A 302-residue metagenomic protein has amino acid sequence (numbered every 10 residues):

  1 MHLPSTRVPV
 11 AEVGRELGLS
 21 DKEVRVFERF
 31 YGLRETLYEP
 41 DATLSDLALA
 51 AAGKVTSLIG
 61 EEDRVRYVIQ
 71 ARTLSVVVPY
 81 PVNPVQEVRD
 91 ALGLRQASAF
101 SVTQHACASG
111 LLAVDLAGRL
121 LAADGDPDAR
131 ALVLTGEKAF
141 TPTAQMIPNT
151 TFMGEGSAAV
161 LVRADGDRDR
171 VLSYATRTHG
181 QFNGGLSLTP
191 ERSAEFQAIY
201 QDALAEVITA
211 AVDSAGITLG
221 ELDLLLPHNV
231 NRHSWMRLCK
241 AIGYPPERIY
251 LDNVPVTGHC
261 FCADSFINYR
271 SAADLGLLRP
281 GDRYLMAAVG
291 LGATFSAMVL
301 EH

Functional and structural regions predicted by a protein language model:
M1-D41, Q145-D202, E206-T209, V289 (+1 more regions): Condensing-enzyme catalytic core mediating Claisen C-C bond formation in acyl metabolism
D21-R25, P79-G93, A131-K138, S173 (+1 more regions): Acidic-glycine-rich active-site phosphate/pyrophosphate-binding loop
L33-P40, T73-L74, S98-T103, Q145-I147 (+1 more regions): A short glycine/serine-rich beta->alpha loop
L49, S75-V82, R95, T103-G125 (+1 more regions): Claisen-condensing/thiolase-fold acyl-transfer catalytic domains that form or cleave C-C bonds in fatty acid
A51-R66, E206-D223, I242, A272-L277: Phosphate/pyrophosphate-binding loops at sites that engage ATP/ADP/AMP, CoA/4′-phosphopantetheine, polyphosphate
R66-I69, R130-L132, D223, L285: Conserved beta-strand elements of the Class I
T103, A131-E137, V162, M286-V289: Short beta-strand segments
A122-G154: Flexible, glycine-rich active-site loops centered on histidine and acidic residues that chelate a metal or position
